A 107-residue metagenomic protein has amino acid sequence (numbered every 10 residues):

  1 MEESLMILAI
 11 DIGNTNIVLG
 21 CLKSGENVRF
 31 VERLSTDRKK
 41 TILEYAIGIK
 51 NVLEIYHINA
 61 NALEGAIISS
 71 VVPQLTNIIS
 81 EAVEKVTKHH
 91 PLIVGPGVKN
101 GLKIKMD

Functional and structural regions predicted by a protein language model:
M1-E2, S35, N59, K105: Serine/threonine-rich low-complexity intrinsically disordered regions
E2-G48: Short glycine-rich, Thr/Ser-proximal phosphate-binding strand/loop in the N-terminal lobe of ATP-dependent enzymes
K23, N51, E81, K85: Short, well-ordered alpha-helices that flank and scaffold nucleotide-derived cofactor binding pockets
R29, K50-E54, V86-K88: Short, low-complexity, polar/charged sequence segments that are solvent-exposed and flexible
Y45-A60: A short, N-terminal amphipathic alpha-helix
Y56-D107: Short beta-strand-loop/turn "lid" adjacent to the catalytic site in phosphate-handling enzymes
